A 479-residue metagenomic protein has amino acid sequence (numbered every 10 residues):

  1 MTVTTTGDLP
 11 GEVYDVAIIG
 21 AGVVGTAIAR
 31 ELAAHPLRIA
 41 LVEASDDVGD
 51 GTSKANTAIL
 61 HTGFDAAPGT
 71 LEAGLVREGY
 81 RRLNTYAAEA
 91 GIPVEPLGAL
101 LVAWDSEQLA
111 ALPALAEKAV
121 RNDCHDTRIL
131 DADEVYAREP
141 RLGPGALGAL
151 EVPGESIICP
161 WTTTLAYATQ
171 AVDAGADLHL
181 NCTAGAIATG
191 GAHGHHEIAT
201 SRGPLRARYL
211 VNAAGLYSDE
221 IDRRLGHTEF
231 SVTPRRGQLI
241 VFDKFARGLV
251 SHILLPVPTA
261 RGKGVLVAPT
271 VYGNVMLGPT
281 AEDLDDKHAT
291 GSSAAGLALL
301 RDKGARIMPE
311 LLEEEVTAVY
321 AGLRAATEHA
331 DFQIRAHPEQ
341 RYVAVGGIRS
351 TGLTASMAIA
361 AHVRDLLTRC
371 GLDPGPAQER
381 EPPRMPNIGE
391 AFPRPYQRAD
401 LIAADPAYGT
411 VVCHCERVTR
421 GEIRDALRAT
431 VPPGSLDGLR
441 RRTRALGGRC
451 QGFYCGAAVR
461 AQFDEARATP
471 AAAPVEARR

Functional and structural regions predicted by a protein language model:
M1-V16, A34: Extreme N-terminal leader/targeting segments of oxidoreductases
D15-L41: N-terminal Rossmann-like FAD-binding beta1-loop-alpha1 element of flavoenzymes
A27, I187-G278, E282-S293, D302 (+2 more regions): Flavin-dependent oxidoreductases
A34-K54: Glycine-rich FAD pyrophosphate-binding loop
A58-R138, L147, G264-V265: Dinucleotide-binding Rossmann-like beta1-alpha1 core, especially the glycine-rich loop that anchors the ADP
L71-R77, V102-A111, L150-T169, T290-A295 (+2 more regions): Short beta-strand to alpha-helix junction loop
L150-Y209: Helical element adjacent to the flavin cofactor pocket in flavoenzyme catalytic cores
G262, V271-Y272, H288-V411, V418-V431 (+2 more regions): C-terminal catalytic lobe of FAD-dependent flavoproteins
